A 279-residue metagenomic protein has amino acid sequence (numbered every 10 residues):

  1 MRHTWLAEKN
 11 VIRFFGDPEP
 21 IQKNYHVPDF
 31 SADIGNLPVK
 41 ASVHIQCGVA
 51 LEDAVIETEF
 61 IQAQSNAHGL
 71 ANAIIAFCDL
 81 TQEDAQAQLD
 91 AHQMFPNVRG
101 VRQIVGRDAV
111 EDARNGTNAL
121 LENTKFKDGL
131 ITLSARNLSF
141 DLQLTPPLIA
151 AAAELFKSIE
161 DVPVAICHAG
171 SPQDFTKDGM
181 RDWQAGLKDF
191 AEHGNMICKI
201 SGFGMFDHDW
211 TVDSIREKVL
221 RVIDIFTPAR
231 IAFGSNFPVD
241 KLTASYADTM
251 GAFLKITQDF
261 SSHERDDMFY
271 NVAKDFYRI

Functional and structural regions predicted by a protein language model:
M1, G35, G116, T124-K125 (+5 more regions): A generic "structured core" feature
R2-V43, F95-T117, V162-P163, G194-I197 (+1 more regions): Active-site gating loops and adjacent loop-to-helix segments of metal-dependent hydrolytic enzymes
W5, G116-A232: Catalytic pocket-lining loop regions of alpha/beta-barrel enzymes, especially the amidohydrolase/enolase/GH5 lineages
L6-L37, A41, L220-R221, I225-A232 (+1 more regions): Mid-to-C-terminal alpha-helical segments outside catalytic/metal-binding sites
Q22-S31, A85-A87, A150, D178-L187: Alpha-helical scaffolding within the catalytic cores of extracellular/periplasmic polymer-degrading hydrolases
S42, I74, V101, L133 (+5 more regions): Conserved, mostly hydrophobic/aromatic
G48, D79, G170, F203-G204 (+1 more regions): Catalytic metal-binding/acid-base residues of hydrolase active sites
E52-P147, E154, I197-F206, D213: Active-site gating/metal-coordination segments in enzymes
